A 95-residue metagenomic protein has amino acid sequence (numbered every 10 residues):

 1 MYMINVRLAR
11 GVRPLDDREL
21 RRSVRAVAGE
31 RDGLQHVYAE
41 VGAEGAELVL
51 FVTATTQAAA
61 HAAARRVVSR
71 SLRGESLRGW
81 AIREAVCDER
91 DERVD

Functional and structural regions predicted by a protein language model:
M1-D95: Long, contiguous binding/interaction regions
